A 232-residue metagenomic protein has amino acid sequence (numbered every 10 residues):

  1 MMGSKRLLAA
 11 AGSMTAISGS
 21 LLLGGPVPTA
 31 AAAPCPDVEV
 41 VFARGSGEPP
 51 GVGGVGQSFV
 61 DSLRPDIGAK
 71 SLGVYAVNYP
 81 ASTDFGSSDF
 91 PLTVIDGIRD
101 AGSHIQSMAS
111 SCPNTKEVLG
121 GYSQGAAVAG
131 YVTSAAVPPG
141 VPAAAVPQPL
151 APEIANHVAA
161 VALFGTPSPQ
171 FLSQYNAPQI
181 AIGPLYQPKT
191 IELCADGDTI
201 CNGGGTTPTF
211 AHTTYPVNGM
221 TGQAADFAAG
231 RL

Functional and structural regions predicted by a protein language model:
M1-T15, P26-P28: N-terminal export and membrane-targeting signals
M14-T15, A136, R231: Alpha-helix boundary/capping residues
T15-S20, G24, A127, Y131 (+1 more regions): Hydrophobic alpha-helical membrane segments, chiefly transmembrane helices and signal peptide h-regions, characterized
I17-S18, P26, G56, F210: Hydrophobic alpha-helical membrane context
S18-P36, G140-V141: C-terminal region of N-terminal signal peptides and the immediate post-cleavage residues of exported proteins
A33-K116, L193-T221, G230: Active-site catalytic motif of lipid deacylating hydrolases and related acyltransferases
R99-L185: Serine-dependent carboxylesterase/thioesterase catalytic core of lipase-like alpha/beta-hydrolase/SGNH enzymes
P152-G230: The alpha/beta-hydrolase serine catalytic core
